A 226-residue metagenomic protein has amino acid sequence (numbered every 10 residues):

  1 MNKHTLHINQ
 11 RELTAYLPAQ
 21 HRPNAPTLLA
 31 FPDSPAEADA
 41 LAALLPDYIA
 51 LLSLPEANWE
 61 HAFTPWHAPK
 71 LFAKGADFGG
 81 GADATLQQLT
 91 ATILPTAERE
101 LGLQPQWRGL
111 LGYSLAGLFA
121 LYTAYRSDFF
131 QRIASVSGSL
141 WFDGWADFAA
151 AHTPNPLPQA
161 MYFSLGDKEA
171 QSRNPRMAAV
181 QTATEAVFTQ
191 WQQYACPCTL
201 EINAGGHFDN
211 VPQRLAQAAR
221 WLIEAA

Functional and structural regions predicted by a protein language model:
M1-T5: Short, hydrophobic/aromatic-rich segments at coil-to-beta transitions
N9-Y16, H21-G102: Serine-hydrolase catalytic machinery in alpha/beta-hydrolase-like enzymes
P23-A25, Y48, P105-W107, F130 (+2 more regions): A general structural motif
L29-D33, S137, L165: The conserved beta1-alpha1 loop
L111-A116, A120: Gly/Ala-rich beta-loop-alpha elbow adjacent to hydrolase catalytic centers
L121-Y125: Short, hydrophobic alpha-helix immediately C-terminal to the catalytic nucleophile
F129-W141, A160: A conserved short beta-strand
W141-L222: The feature captures the conserved acid-bearing segment of alpha/beta-hydrolase catalytic domains
